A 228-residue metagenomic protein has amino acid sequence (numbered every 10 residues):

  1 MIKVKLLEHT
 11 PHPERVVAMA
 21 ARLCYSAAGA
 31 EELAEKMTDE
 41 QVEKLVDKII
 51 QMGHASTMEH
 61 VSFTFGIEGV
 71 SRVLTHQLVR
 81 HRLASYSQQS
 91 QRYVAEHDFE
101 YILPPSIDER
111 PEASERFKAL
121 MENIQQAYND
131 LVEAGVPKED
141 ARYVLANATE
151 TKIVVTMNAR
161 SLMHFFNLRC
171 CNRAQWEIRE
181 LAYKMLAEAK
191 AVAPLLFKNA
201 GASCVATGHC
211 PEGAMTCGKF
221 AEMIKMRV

Functional and structural regions predicted by a protein language model:
M1-V228: Family-specific signature for flavin-dependent thymidylate synthase
